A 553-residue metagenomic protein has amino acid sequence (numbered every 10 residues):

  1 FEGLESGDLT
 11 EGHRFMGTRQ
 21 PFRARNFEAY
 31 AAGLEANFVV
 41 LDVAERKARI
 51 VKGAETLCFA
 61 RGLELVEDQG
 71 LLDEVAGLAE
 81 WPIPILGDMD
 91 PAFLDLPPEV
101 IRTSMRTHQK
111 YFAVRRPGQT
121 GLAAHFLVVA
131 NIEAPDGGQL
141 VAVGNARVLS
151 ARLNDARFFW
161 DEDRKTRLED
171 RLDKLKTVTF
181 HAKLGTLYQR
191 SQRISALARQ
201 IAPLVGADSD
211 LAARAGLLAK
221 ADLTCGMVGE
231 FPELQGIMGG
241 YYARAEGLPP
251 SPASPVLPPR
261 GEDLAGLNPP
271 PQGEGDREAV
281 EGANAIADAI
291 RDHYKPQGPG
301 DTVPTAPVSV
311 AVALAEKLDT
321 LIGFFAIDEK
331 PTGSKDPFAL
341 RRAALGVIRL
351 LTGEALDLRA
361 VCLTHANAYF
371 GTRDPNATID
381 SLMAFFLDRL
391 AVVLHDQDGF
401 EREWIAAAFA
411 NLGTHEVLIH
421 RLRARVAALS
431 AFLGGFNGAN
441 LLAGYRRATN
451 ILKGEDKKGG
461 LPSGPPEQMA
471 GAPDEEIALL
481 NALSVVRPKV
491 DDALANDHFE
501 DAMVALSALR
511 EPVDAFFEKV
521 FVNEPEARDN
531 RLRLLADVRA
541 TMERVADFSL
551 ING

Functional and structural regions predicted by a protein language model:
F1-S251, G275-G553: Amphipathic alpha-helical "coupling" segments that flank catalytic cores
S251-E281: A cross-taxon signal for low-complexity, glycine/charged-rich
